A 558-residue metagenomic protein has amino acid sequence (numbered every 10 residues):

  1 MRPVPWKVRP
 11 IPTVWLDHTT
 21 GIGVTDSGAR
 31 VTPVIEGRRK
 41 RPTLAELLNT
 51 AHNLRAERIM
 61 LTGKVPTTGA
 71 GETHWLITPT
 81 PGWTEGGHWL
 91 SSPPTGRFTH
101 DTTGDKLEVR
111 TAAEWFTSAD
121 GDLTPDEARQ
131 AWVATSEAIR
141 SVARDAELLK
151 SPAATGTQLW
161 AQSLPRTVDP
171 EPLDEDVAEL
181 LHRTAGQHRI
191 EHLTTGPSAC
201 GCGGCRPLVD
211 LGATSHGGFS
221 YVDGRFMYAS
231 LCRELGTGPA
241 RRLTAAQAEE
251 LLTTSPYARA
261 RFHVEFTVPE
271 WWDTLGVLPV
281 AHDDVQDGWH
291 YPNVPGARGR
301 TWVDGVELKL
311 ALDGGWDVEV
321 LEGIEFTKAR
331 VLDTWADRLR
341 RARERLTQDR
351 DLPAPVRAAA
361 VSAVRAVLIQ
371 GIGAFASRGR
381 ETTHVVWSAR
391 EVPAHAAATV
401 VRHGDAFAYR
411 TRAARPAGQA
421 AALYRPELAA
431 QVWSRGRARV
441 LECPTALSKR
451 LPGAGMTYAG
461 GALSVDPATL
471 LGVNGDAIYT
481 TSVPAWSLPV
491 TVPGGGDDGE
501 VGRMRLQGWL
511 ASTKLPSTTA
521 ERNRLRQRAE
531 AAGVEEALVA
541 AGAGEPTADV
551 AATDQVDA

Functional and structural regions predicted by a protein language model:
M1-A558: Conserved acidic
